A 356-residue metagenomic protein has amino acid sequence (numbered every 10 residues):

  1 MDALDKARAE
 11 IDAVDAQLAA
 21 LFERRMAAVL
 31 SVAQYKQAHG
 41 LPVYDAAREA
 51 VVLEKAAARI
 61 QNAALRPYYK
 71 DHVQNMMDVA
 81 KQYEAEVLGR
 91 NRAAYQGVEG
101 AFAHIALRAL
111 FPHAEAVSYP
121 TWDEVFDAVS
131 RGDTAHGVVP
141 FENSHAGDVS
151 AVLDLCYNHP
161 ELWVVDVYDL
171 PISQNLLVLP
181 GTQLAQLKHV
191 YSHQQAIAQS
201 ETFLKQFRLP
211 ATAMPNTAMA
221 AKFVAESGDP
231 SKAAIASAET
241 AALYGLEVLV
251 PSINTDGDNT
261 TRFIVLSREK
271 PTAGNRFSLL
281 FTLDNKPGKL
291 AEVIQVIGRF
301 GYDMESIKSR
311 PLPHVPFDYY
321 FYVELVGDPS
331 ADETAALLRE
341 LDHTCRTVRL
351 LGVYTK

Functional and structural regions predicted by a protein language model:
M1-K356: Domain-level signature for soluble enzymes in the chorismate/prephenate branch of the shikimate pathway
